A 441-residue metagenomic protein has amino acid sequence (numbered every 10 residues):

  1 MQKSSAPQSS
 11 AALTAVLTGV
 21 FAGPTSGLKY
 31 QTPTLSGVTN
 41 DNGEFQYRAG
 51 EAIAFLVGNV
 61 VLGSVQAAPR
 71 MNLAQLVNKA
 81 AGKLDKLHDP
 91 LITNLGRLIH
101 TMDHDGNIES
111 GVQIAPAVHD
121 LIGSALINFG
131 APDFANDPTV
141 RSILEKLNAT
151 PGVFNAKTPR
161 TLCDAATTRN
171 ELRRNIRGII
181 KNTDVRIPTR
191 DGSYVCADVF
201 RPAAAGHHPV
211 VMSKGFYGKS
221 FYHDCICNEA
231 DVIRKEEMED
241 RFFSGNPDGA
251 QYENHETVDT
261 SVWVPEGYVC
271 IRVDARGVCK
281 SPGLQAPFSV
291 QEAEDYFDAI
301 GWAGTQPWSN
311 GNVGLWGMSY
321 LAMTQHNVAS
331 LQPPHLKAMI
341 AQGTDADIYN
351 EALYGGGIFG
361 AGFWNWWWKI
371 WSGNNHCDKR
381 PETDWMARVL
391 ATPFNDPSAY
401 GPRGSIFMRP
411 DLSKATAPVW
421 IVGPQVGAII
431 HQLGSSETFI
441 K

Functional and structural regions predicted by a protein language model:
Q2-K3, P7-G178: Feature for extracytoplasmic/surface-facing segments of secreted or surface-associated proteins, emphasizing
G178-G206, V210: N-terminal cap/lid segment of alpha/beta-hydrolase-fold proteins
G218-G249, E253-P265, N327-K414: Accessory cap/linker subdomain of secreted extracellular hydrolases
N254-H255, P265, P287-Q306: Alpha/beta-hydrolase active-site loop
T260, V264-K280: Conserved alpha/beta-hydrolase
P307-S319: Alpha/beta-hydrolase fold nucleophile elbow
A415, I421-G423: Short beta-strand/loop motif that positions the catalytic acidic residue of the alpha/beta-hydrolase fold
A428-S435: Conserved alpha/beta-hydrolase "acid-adjacent" motif
